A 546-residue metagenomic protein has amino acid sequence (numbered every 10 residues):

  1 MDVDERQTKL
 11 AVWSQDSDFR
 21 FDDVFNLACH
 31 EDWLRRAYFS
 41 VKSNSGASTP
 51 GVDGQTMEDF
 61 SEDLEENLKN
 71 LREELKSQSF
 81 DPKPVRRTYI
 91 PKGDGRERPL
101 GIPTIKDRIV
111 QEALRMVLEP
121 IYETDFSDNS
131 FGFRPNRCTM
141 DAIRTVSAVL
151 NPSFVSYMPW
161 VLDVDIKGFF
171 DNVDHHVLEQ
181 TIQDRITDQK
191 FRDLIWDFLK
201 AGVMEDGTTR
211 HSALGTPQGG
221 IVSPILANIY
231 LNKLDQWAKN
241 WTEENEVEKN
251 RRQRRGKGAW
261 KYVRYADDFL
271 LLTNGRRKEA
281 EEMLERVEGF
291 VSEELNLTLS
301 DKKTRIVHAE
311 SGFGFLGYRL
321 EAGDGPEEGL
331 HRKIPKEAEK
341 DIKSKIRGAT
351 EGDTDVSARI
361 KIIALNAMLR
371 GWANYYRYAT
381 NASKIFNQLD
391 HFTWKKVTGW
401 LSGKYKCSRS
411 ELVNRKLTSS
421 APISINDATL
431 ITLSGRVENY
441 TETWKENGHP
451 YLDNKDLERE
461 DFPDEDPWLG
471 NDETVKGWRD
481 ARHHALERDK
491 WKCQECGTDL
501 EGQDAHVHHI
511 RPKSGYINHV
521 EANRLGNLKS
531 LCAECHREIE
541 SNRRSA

Functional and structural regions predicted by a protein language model:
M1-E66: Non-catalytic, polymerase-adjacent accessory regions of viral genome-replication enzymes
L75, K83-P84, D128-N129, R134 (+1 more regions): Conserved polymerase palm-domain catalytic core
K200, D206, E294-I363, M368-R370: A conserved non-catalytic segment of reverse transcriptases and RNA-directed RNA polymerases corresponding to the late
E327, S344-S408: Right-hand nucleic-acid polymerase module
L389-K396, L401-D472: Extended C-terminal regions of large enzymes
K476-H506, S530-E534: Short cysteine-rich loop/turn motifs with clustered Cys
G497-S530, I539, R543-S545: Histidine-centered nuclease catalytic patch
